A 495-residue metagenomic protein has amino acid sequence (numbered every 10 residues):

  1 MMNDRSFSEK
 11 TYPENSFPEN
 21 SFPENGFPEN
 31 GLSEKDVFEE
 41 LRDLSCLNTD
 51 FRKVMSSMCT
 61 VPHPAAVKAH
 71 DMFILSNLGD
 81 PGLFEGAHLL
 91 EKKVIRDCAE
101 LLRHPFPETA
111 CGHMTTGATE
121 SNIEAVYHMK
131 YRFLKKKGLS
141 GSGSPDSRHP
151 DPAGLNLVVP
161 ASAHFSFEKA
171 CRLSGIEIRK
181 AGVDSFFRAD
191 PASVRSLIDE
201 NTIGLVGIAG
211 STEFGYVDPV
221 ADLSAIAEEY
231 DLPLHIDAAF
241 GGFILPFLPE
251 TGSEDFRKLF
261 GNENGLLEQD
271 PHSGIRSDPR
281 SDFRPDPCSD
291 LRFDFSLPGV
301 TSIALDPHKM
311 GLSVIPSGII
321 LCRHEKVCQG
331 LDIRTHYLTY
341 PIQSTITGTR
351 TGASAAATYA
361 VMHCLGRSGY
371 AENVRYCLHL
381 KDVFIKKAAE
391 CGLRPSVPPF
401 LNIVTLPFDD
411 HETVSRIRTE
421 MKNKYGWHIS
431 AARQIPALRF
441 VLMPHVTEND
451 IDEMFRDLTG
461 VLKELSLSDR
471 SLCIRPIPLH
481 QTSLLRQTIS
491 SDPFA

Functional and structural regions predicted by a protein language model:
M1-K10, F22-E108, L438, P493: N-terminal entrance/gating region of PLP-dependent enzymes' catalytic architecture
F7-L32, P271-S289: Long, intrinsically disordered low-complexity tandem-repeat segments
E108-T109, P152, V397-I403, R433-A437: Short Gly/Ser/Thr- and Asp/Glu-enriched loop/turn motifs at secondary-structure junctions
T116-D270, D278-L331: Conserved PLP-enzyme active-site core in the AAT-like
C171, A227, A388, M421-K422: A generic structural signal for well-ordered alpha-helical segments
Y230, Q434-A495: PLP-dependent enzyme catalytic core of the Aspartate aminotransferase-like
R257-D270, I275, F283-F400, P407 (+2 more regions): Active-site C-terminal subdomain of aminotransferase-like
L393-N423, P444, E448, S483: Conserved PLP-binding catalytic core of the aspartate aminotransferase-like
